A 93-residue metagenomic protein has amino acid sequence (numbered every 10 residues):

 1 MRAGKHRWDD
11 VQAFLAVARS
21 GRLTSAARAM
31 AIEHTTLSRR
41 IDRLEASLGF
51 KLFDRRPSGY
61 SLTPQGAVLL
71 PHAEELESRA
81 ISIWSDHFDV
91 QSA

Functional and structural regions predicted by a protein language model:
M1-L15, S20, S38, A67 (+1 more regions): Short alpha-helical elements of helix-turn-helix
A16-A31: Short helix-boundary/capping micro-motifs
R28-A29, A46, A67: Alpha-helical residues within the helix-turn-helix
E33, R40: Residues within the DNA-recognition helix of helix-turn-helix
E45-L62: A short LG(V/I)-centered, amphipathic sequence patch enriched for acidic residue(s) preceding the LG motif
L69-S82: Conserved segment of winged-helix/HTH DNA-binding domains
H87-A93: Interdomain hinge and pocket-entrance segments immediately C-terminal to HTH DNA-binding domains
